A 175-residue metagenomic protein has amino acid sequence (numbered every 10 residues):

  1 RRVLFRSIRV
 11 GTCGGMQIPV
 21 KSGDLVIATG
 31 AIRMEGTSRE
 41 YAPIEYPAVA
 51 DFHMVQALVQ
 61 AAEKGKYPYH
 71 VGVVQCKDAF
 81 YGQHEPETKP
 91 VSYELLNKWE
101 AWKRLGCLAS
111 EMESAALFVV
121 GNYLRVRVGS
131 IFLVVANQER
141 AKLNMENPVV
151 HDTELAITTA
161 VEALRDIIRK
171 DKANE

Functional and structural regions predicted by a protein language model:
V3-L4: Short, small-residue-biased leader/transition segments that mark boundaries at the very start of proteins
I8-Y69: Phosphate/pyrophosphate-binding betaalpha-module
V20, V49-H53, A57, Y69 (+4 more regions): Conserved active-site and cofactor/substrate-binding residues in soluble primary-metabolism enzymes
A48-G106: Active-site rim beta-loop-alpha module in soluble metabolic enzymes
A57-G65, V120, T159-K170: Generic non-transmembrane alpha-helical segments
A115-V149: Zn-dependent metallopeptidase/amidohydrolase metal-coordination segment
Q138-E175: His/Asp/Glu-rich mid-to-C-terminal helical/loop segments that flank catalytic regions of hydrolases
